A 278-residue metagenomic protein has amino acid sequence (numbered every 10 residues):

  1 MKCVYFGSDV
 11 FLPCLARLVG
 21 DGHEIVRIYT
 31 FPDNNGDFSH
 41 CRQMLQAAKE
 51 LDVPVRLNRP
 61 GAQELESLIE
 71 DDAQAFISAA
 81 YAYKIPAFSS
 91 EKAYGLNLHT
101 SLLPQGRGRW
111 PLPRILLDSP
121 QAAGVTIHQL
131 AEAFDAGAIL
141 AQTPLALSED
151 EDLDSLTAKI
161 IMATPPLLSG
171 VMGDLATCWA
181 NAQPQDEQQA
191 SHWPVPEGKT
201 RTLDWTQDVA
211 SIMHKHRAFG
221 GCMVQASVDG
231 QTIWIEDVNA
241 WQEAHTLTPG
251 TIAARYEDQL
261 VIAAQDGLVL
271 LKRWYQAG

Functional and structural regions predicted by a protein language model:
M1-S227, A240, A254-L260, A264-A277: One-carbon transfer enzymes
Q231-T248: Short, solvent-exposed recognition patches
P249-A253: Extracellular/luminal ectodomains and secreted, surface-exposed scaffolds of diverse proteins
